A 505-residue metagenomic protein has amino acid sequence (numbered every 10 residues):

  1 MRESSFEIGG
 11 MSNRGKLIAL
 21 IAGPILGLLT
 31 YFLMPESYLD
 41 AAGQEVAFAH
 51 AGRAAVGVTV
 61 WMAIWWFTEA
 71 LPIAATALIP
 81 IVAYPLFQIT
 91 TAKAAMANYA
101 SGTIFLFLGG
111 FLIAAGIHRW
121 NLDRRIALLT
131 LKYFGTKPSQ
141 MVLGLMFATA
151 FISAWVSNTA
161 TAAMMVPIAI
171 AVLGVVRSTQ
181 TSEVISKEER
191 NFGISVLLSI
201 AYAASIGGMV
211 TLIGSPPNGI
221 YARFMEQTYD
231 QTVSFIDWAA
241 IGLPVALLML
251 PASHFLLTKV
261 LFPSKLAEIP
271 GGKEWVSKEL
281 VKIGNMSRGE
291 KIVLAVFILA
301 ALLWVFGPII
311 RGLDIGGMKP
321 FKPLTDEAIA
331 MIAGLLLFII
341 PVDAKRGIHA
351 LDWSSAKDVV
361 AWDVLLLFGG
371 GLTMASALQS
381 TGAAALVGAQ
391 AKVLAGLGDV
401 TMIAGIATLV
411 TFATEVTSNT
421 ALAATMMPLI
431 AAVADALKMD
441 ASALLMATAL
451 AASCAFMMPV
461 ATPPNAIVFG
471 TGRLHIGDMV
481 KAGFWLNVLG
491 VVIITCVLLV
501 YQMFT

Functional and structural regions predicted by a protein language model:
M1-L106, Q227-Y229, D237-A389, L486-V491 (+1 more regions): Hydrophobic transmembrane alpha-helices of multi-pass small-molecule transporters
I8, D40, Q44, W61 (+4 more regions): Membrane-embedded alpha-helical segments and adjacent helix-loop junctions characteristic of multi-pass solute
G15-A19, G23, P428-L437, A443-L445 (+1 more regions): In a subset of proteins, long, contiguous C-terminal domains/tails are tracked
Q44-G57, A100-L112, A162, T325-G334 (+3 more regions): Structural signature of hydrophobic alpha-helical transmembrane segments
F111, T149-P167, L173, Q180 (+6 more regions): Alpha-helical transmembrane segments and, especially, the helix-loop junctions at the ends of these helices
K132-L145, S178-L198, Q231-I241, K438-L444 (+1 more regions): Membrane-interface alpha-helices at helix entry/exit sites of multi-pass transporters
V176-I194, V260-G284, A344-S355, D440 (+1 more regions): Alpha-helical transmembrane segments
G307-D314, A344-H349, L365-L367, A377-V387 (+7 more regions): Extended hydrophobic-aromatic, low-complexity segments
